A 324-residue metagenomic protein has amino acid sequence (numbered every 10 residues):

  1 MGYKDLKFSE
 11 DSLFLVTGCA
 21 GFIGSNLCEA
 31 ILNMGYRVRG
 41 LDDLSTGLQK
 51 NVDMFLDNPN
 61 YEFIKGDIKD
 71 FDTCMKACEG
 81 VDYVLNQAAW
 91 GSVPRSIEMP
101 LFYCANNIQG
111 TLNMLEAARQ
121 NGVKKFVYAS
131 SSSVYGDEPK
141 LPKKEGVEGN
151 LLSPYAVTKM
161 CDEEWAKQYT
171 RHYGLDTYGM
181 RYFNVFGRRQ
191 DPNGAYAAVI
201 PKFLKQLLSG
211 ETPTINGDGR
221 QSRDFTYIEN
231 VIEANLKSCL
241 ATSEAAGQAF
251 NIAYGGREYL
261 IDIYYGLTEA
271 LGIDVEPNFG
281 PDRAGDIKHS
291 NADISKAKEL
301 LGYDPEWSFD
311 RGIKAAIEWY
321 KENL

Functional and structural regions predicted by a protein language model:
M1-V185, C239, P305-W307, A315 (+1 more regions): N-terminal Rossmann-like NAD(P)+-binding domain of SDR-like oxidoreductases, especially those catalyzing
G2-K7, L27-N33, K69, L207-L324: C-terminal substrate-binding subdomain of Rossmann-fold SDR/epimerase-dehydratase oxidoreductases
S45, I200-P201, I232-L236: Short alpha-helix within the catalytic core of nucleotide-sugar-dependent glycosyltransferases
N113, Q190-D191, Q221-R223: Heptad-repeat alpha-helical coiled-coil signaling segments
C161, W165, Y169, V199 (+3 more regions): Hydrophobic alpha-helix immediately C-terminal to the catalytic Tyr-X-X-X-Lys motif of short-chain
A166-Y169, M180, G187, F203 (+3 more regions): Generic structural signal for nonpolar/small residues that stabilize regular secondary structure
G187-R189, A284: Short beta-strand->alpha-helix junction loop in the catalytic core of nucleotide-activated group-transfer enzymes
P192, A198-V199: Conserved catalytic loops of nucleotide-sugar-dependent glycosyltransferases that act on lipid-linked
